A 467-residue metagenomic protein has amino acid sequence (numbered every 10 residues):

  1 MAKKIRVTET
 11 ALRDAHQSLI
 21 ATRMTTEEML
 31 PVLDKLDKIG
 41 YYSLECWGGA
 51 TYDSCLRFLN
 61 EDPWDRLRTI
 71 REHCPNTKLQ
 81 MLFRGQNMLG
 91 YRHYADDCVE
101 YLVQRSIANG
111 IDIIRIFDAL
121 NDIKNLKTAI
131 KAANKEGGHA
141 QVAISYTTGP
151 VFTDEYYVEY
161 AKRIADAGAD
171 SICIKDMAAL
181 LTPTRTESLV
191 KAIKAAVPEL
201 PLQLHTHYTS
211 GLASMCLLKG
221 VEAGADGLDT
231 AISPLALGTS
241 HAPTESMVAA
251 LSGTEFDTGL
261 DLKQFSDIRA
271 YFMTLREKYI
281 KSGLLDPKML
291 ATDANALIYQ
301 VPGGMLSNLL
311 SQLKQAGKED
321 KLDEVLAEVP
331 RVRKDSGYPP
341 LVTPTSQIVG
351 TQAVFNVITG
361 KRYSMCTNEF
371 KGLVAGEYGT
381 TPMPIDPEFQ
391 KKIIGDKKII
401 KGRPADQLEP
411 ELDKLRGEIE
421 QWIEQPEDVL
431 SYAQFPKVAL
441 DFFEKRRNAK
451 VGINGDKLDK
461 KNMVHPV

Functional and structural regions predicted by a protein language model:
M1-I20, L67, E72: N-terminal amphipathic alpha-helix/helix-capping segment at the start of soluble metabolic enzymes
V7, A15, L36, I116 (+5 more regions): Conserved, mostly hydrophobic/aromatic
K35-C55, D286-A296, Q300-V467: Terminal or standalone catalytic/regulatory effector modules within metabolic enzymes and repeat proteins
G48-A165, I172, A178-T182: Active-site beta->alpha loop and helix N-cap motifs at the rims of alpha/beta catalytic domains
L67-P75, K127-G137, E187-P198, V248 (+3 more regions): Surface-exposed amphipathic alpha-helices with a cationic face
I116-A119, D176, A223-S240: Glycine-rich phosphate-binding active-site loops on the catalytic face of alpha/beta enzymes
F152-I164, S210-D226: Catalytic cores of alpha/beta
A236-T258: C-terminal helical cap(s) of enzyme catalytic domains, especially alpha/beta-barrels
